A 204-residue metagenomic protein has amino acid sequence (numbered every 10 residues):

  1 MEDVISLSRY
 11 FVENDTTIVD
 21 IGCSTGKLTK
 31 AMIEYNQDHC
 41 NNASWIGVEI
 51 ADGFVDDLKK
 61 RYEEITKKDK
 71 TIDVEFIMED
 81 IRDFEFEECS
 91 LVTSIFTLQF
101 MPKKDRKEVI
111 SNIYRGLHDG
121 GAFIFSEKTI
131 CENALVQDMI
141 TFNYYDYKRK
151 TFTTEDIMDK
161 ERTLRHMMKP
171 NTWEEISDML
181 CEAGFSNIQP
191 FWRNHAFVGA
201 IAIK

Functional and structural regions predicted by a protein language model:
M1-N14: Conserved alpha-helix/loop element of class I SAM-dependent methyltransferases that forms part of the SAM/SAH-binding
V19, S24-R82: Class I SAM-dependent methyltransferase SAM/SAH-binding core
D83-E87: Short conserved loop adjoining the S-adenosyl-L-methionine
T93: A conserved beta-strand element that flanks and buttresses the S-adenosyl-L-methionine
K107-D119: A short glycine-rich, Lys/Arg-flanked "PGG" loop and its adjoining helix->strand segment in the class I
G120-K128: Conserved beta-strand signature within the Rossmann-like core of class I S-adenosyl-L-methionine
K128-E182: C-terminal alpha-helical "lid/dimerization" subdomain adjacent to the S-adenosyl-L-methionine
S186-K204: Core SAM-dependent methyltransferase catalytic element
